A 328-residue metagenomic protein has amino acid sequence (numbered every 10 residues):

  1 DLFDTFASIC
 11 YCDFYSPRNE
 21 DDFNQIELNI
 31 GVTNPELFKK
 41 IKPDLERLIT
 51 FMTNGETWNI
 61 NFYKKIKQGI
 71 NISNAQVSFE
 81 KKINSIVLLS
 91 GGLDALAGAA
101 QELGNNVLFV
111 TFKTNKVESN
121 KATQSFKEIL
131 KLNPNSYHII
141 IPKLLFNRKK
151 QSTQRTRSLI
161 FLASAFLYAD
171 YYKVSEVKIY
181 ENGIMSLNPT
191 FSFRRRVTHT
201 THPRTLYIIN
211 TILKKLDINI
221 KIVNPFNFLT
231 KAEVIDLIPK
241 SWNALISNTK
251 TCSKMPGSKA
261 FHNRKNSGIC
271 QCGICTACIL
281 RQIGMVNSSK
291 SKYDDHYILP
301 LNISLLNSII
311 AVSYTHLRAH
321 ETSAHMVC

Functional and structural regions predicted by a protein language model:
D1-S85, Q101-N105, K113-S119, S125-N133: RNA-binding accessory domains that recognize and position tRNA/RNA substrates
S90-A95, T315: Conserved adenylation A10 loop of the ANL superfamily
G98: Hydrophobic positions on the alpha1 helix immediately C-terminal to the Walker A/P-loop
F112-L245: ATP-dependent adenylate-handling ligase core
N243-C272: Immediate flanking context of iron-sulfur cluster ligation sites
F261, C270, T276-L301: Iron-sulfur (Fe-S) cluster-binding segments and ferredoxin-like electron-carrier domains, especially [2Fe-2S]
T315-T322: Conserved small/polar residues in nucleotide/adenosyl-binding loops
